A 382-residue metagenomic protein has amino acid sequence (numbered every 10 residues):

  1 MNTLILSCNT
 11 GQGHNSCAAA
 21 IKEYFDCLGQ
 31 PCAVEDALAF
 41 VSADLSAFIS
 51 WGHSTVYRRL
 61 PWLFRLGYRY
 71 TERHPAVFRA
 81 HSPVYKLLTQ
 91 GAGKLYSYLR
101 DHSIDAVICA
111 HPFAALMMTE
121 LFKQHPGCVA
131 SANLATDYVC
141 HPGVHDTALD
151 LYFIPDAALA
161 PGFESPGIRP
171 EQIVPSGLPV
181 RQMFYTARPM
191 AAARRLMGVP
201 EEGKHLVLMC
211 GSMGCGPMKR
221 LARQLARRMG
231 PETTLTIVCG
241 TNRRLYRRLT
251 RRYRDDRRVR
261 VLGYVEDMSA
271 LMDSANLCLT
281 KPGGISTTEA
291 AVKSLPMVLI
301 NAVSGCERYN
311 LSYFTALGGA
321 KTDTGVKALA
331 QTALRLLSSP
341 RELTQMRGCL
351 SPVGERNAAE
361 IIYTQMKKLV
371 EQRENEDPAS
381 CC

Functional and structural regions predicted by a protein language model:
Q12, C17, G67-G167, Q172-P175: Active-site and donor-binding regions of nucleotide-sugar-utilizing enzymes
A20-Y96, D101: Conserved N-terminal ligand/cofactor-binding loop architecture of enzyme catalytic domains
D150-S212: A nucleotide-sugar donor-handling region in carbohydrate enzymes
V199-S274: Donor-nucleotide binding loops and adjacent catalytic segments primarily of GT-B fold Leloir glycosyltransferases
D273-P282: Acidic donor-binding loop of glycosyltransferase active sites
S304-L334: Change "using UDP/GDP/dTDP sugars" to "using nucleotide sugars
K321, K327, L334-V353, K368-R373: Conserved donor-nucleotide binding/catalytic region of nucleotide-linked donor-dependent transferases
E355-C382: C-terminal alpha-helical cap of glycosyltransferases
